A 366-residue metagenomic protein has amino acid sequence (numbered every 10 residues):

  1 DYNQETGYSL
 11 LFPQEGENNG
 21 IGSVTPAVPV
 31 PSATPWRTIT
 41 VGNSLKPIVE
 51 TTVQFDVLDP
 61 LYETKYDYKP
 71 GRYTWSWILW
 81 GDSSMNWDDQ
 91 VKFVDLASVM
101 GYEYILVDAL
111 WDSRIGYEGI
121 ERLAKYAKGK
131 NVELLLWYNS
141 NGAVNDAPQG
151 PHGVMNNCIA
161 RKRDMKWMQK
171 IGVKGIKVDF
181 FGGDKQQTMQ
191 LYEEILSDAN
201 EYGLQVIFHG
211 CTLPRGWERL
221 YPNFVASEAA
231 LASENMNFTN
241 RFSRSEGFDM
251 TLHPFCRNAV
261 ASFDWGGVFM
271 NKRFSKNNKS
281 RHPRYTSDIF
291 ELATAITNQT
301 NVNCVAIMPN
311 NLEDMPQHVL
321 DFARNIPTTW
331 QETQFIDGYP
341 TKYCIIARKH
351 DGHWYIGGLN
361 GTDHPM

Functional and structural regions predicted by a protein language model:
D1-Q54: N-terminal accessory beta-strand-rich subdomains and adjacent acidic, glycine-rich linkers that precede catalytic cores
R72-D89, V144-A160: Active-site mouth loops of central-metabolism enzymes
W75-M85, I105-L110, A124, V132-E133: Pre-Walker A segment
W87-L110, W167-K174: Catalytic domains of carbohydrate-active enzymes, especially glycoside hydrolases
A109-S287: Aromatic- and carboxylate-enriched substrate-binding clefts and catalytic-loop regions of carbohydrate-active enzymes
N278-H350: Glycine-rich, aromatic-lined ligand/substrate-binding cores of catalytic and carbohydrate-binding domains
P340-M366: Carbohydrate-binding surface patches
